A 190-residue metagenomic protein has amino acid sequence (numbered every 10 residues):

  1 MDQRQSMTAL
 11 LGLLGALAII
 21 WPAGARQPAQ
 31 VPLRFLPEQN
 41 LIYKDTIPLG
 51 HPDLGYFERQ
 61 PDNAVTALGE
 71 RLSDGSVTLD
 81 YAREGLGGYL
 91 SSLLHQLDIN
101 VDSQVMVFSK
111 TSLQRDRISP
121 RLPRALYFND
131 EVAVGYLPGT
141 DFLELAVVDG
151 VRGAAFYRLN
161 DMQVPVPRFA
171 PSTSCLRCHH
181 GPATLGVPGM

Functional and structural regions predicted by a protein language model:
M1-L11: Bacterial N-terminal signal peptides that target proteins for export
L10-I19: Bacterial N-terminal signal peptides
R26-A29, N129, G135-M190: Sequence context surrounding c-type heme c attachment/ligation sites in exported
R26-Q114, P123-D130, F142-E144: Conserved small-residue
Q114-D116, L185: Flexible loop/turn segments at secondary-structure boundaries
I118-P120: Short, glycine/acidic-enriched capping/hinge loops at junctions between secondary-structure elements
